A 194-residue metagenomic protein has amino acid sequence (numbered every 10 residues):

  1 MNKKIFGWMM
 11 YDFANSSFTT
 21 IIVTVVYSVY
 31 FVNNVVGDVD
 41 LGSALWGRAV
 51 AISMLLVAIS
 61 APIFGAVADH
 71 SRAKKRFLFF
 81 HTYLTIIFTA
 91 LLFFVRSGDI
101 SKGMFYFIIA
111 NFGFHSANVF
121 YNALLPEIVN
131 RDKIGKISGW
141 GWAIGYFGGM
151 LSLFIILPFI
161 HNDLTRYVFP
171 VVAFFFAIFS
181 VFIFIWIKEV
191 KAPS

Functional and structural regions predicted by a protein language model:
M1-M54, S101-M104: Helix-loop boundary and gating motifs at the non-cytosolic
V23-V35, F147-Y167: Transmembrane alpha-helix termini and helix-breaking/packing motifs in multi-pass membrane transporters
W46-A66, I87: Central cavity-lining transmembrane alpha-helices of secondary-active solute carriers, predominantly the Major
A58, F79-D99, P158: C-terminal ends and interior cores of transmembrane alpha-helices in multi-pass membrane transporters/permeases
A58, G135-L157: Glycine-rich segments within core transmembrane alpha-helices of 12-TM secondary carriers
A68-L84: Cytoplasmic membrane-interface "Motif A"-like loop-to-helix N-cap segments of 12-TM Major Facilitator Superfamily
F88-A117: Hydrophobic core of transmembrane alpha-helices in multi-pass small-molecule transporters, especially MFS/SLC-type
S152-I160, A173-P193: C-terminal membrane-cytosol helix-exit motif in multi-pass small-molecule transporters
